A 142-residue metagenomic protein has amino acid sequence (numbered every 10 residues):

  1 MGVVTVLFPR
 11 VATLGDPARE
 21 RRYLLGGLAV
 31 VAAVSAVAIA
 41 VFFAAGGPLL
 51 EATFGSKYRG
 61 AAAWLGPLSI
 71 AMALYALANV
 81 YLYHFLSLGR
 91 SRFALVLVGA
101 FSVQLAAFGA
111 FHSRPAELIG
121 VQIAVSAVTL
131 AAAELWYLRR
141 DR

Functional and structural regions predicted by a protein language model:
M1-D16, S87: Helix-loop junctions and terminal segments of transmembrane helices in multi-pass membrane transport/translocation
M1-T5, V34, A38, L68-Y75: Transmembrane helix-bundle signature of multi-pass secondary active exporters and lipid flippases
V3, L82-S87, A110-R142: C-terminal transmembrane helix end/exit motif
A12-T13, I70-V96: Membrane-interface junctions at transmembrane-helix termini in multi-pass inner-membrane proteins
R21-L28, W64-L65, H84-A107, P115-I119: Alpha-helical transmembrane segments of multi-pass membrane transporters/permeases
L25-T53, A106, A110: Alpha-helical transmembrane segments of multi-pass membrane transport and lipid-handling proteins
S35, M72, A100-Q104, I123-L130: Residue-level recognition of pore/gate-forming positions within transmembrane alpha-helices of multi-pass
F43-A73: Interfacial segments at transmembrane-helix termini and the short loops linking adjacent helices
